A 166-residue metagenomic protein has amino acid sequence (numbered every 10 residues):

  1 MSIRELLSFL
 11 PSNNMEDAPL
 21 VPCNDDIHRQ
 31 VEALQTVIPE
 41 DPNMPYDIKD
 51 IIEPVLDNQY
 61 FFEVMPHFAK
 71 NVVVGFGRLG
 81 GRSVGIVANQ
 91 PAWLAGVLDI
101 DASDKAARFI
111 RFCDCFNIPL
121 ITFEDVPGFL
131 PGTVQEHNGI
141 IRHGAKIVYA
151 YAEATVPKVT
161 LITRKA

Functional and structural regions predicted by a protein language model:
M1-A166: Ligand-binding clefts of soluble mixed alpha/beta catalytic domains
